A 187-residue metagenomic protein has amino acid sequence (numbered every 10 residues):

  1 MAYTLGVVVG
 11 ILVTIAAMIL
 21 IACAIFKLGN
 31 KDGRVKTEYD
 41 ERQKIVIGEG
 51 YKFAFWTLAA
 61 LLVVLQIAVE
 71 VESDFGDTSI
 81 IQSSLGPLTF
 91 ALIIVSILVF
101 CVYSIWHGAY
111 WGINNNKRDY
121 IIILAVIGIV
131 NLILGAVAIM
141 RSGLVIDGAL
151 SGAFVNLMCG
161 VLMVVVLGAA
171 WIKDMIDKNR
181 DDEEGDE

Functional and structural regions predicted by a protein language model:
M1-A59, V71-F75: N-terminal topogenic module of multi-pass integral membrane proteins
A17-V35, I93-A109, I172-K173: Membrane-water interface of transmembrane alpha-helices
E41-E49, S79, A109-R118: Membrane-interface helix-boundary motifs at transmembrane edges
L61-L65, I127-L144: Hydrophobic alpha-helical transmembrane segments in multi-pass integral membrane proteins
V69-Y103, S151-L167: Hydrophobic alpha-helical transmembrane segments and immediately flanking/interface helices in integral membrane
G108-I129, E184-D186: Membrane-helix boundary/juxtamembrane motif in polytopic membrane proteins
I139-V155: Extracellular/periplasmic helix-loop-helix junctions in multi-pass membrane proteins
D177-E187: Short, charged juxtamembrane terminal tails flanking transmembrane helices
